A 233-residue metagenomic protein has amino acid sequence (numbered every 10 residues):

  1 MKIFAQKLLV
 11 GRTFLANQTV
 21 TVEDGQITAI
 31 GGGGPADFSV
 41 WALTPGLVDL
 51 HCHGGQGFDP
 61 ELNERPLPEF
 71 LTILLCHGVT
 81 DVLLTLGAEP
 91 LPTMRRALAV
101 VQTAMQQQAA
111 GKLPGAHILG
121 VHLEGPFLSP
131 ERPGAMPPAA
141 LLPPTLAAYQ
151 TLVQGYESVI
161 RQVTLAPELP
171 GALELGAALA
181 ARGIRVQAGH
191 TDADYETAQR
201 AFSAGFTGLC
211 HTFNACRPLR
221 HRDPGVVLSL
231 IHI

Functional and structural regions predicted by a protein language model:
M1-A5, G31-P68, T72: Replace "His-x-His-based motif
M1-G33: N-terminal metal-binding scaffold of metallo-dependent hydrolase/deaminase domains
K2-F4, T21, L43, D49 (+3 more regions): Conserved beta-strand segments that form the floor/walls of ligand-binding pockets within enzyme and binding domains
Q6, G25, L74, L179 (+1 more regions): Residue-level signal for inorganic ion chemistry
G34, S39-V40, A97-G115, Q199-S203: Short amphipathic alpha-helices and their capping/turn segments at secondary-structure boundaries
H53, P68-V100, G115-S129, Y156-E168 (+2 more regions): Divalent metal-dependent hydrolysis catalytic cores, especially in the metallo-beta-lactamase
L123, P130-V226: Divalent metal-binding pocket/active-site signature
I231-I233: Conserved small/polar residues in nucleotide/adenosyl-binding loops
